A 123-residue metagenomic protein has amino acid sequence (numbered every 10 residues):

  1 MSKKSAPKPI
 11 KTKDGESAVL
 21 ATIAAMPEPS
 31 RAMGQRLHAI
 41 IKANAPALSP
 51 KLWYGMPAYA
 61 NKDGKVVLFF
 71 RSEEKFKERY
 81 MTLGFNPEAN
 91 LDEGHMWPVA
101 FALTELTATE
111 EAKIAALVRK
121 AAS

Functional and structural regions predicted by a protein language model:
M1-S123: Charge-dense, helix-prone N-terminal extensions
